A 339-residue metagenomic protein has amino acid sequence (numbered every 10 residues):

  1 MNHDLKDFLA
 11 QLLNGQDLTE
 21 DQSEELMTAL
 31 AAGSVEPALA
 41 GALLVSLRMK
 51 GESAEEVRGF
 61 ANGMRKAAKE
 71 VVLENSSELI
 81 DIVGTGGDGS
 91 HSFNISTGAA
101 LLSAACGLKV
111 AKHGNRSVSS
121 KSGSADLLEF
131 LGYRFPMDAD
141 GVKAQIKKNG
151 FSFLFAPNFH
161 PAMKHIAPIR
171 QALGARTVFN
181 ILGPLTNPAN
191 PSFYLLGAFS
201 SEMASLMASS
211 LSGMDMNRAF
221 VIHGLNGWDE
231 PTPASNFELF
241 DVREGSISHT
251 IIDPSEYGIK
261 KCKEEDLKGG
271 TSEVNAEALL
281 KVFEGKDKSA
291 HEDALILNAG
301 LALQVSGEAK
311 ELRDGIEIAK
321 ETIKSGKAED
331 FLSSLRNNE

Functional and structural regions predicted by a protein language model:
M1-H3, L12-R58, K66-E74, A294-L295: N-terminal glycine-rich anion-binding loops that anchor highly charged ligand groups
H3, F8-Q11, D17-L18, K66-K69 (+5 more regions): Glycine-rich anion-binding loops and their surrounding alpha/beta cores
L39-A40, A111-H113, V221: Short beta-strand segments at enzyme active-site cores
A42, G98-L102, A294, N298-L301: Short amphipathic alpha-helical face segments that pack within enzyme cores and frequently flank/anchor catalytic
G51-G114: Active-site cofactor/substrate anionic-group-binding motifs, chiefly glycine- and Lys/Arg-rich phosphate-binding loops
D88-A100, H113, S120-S122, M163 (+2 more regions): Short glycine/serine/threonine-rich phosphate/pyrophosphate-binding segments that cradle anionic phosphate groups
S117-Y133: Active-site-proximal loop->helix
